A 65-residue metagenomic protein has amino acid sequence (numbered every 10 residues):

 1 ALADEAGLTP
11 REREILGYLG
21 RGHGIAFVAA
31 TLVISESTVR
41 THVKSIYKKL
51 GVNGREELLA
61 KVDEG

Functional and structural regions predicted by a protein language model:
A1-K44, K48-K49, E56, A60-G65: Helix-turn-helix DNA-binding segment
